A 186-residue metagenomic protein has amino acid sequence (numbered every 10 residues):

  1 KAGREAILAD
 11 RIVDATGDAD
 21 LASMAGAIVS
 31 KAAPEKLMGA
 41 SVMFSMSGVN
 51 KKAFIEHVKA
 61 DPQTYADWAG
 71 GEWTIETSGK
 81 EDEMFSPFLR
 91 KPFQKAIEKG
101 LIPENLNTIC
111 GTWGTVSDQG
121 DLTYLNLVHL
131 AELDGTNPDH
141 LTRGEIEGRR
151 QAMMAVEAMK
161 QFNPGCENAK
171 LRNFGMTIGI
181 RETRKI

Functional and structural regions predicted by a protein language model:
A2-R11, A15-I186: Flavin (FAD/FMN)-binding glycine-rich loop and adjacent Rossmann-like elements that form
